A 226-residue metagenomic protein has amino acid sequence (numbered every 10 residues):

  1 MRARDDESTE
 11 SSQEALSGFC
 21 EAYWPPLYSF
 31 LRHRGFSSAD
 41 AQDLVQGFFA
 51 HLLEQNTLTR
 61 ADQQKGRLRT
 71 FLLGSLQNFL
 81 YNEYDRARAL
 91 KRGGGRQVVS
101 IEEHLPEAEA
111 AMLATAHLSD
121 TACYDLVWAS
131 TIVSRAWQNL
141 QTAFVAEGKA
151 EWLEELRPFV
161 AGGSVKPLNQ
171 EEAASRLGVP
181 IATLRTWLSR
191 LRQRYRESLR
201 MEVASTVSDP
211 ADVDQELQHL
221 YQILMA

Functional and structural regions predicted by a protein language model:
M1-A226: Intrinsic, short, N-terminal disordered tails of RNA polymerase sigma-factor systems
